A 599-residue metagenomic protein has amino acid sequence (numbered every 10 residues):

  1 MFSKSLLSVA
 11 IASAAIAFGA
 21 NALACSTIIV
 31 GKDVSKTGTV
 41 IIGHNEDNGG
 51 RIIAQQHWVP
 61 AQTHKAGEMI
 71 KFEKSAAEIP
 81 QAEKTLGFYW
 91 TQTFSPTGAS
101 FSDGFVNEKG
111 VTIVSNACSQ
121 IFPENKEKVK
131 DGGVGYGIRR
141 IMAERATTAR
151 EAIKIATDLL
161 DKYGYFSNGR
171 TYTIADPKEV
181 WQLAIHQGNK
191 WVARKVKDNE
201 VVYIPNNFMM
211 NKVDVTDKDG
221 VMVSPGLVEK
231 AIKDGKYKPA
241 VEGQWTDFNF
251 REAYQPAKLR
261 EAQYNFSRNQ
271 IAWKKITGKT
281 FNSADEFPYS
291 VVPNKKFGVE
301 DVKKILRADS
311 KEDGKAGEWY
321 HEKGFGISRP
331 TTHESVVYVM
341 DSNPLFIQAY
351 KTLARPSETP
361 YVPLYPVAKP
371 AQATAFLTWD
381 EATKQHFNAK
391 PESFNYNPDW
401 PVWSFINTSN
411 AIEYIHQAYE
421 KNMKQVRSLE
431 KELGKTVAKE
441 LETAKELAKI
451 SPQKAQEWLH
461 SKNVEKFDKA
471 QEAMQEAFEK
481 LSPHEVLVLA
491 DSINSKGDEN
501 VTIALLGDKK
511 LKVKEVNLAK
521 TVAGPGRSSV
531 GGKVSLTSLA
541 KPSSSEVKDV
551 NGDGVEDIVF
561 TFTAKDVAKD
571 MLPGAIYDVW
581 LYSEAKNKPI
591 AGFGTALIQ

Functional and structural regions predicted by a protein language model:
M1-V9: Bacterial N-terminal signal peptides that target proteins for export
A24, P483-D508: Boundary/junction segments of secreted and surface-exposed precursor proteins
C25-G135, I155-N294: A contiguous strand-loop segment
D285-E381: Long, well-ordered mid-to-C-terminal structural blocks that present hydrophobic/aromatic surfaces
A354-E358, L364-S482: Charged low-complexity "KEKE/polyampholyte" interaction tracts
S495-K496, S529, S543-K569: Acidic, glycine-anchored loop motifs typical of Ca2+
K496, K509-N517, D570-M571: A short beta-turn/strand-edge loop motif at beta-sheet boundaries
